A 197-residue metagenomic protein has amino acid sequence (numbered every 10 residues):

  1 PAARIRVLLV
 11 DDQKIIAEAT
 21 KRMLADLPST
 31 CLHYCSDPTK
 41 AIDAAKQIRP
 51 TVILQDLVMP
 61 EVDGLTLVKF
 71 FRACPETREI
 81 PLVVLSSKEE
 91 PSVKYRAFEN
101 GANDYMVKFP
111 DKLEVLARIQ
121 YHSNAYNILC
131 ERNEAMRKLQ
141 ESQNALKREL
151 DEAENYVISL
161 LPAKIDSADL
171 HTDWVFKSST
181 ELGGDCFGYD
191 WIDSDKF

Functional and structural regions predicted by a protein language model:
D11, D56, S86: Active-site residues of response regulator receiver
K14-H33: Two-component/phosphorelay signaling modules centered on CheY-like receiver
Y34-D43, G64: Helix N-cap/capping motif at the beta->alpha junctions
D43, L65-R78: Short amphipathic alpha-helix used as the core "switch/output" element in two-component signaling
I48-L54: Active-site beta3 strand of CheY-like receiver
M59: Receiver (REC) domain active-site loop signature in two-component systems and cognate sites in sensor histidine kinases
T66, R78, E89-D104: Alpha4 helix (beta4-alpha4-beta5 surface) of REC/receiver domains from two-component response regulators
K138-F197: … and, occasionally, acidic/histidine-rich disordered N-termini of signaling adaptors
